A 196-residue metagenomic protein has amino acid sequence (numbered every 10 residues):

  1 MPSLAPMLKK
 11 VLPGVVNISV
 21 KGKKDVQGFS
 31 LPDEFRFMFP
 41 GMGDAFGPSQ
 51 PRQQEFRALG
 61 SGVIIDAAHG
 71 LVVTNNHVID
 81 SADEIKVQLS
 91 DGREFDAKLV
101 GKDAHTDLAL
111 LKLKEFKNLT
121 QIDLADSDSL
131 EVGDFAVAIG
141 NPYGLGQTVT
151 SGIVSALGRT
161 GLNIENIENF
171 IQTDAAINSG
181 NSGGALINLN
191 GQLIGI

Functional and structural regions predicted by a protein language model:
M1-I196: Serine-dependent protease modules
